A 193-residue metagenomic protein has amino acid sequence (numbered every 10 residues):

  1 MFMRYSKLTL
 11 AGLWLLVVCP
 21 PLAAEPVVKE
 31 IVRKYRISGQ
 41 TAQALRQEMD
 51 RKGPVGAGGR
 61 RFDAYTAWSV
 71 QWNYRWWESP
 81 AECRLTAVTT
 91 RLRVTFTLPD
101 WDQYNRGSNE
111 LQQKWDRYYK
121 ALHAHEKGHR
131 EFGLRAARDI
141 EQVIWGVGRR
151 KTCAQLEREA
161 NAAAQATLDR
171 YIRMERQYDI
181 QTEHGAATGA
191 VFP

Functional and structural regions predicted by a protein language model:
F2-L10: Bacterial N-terminal signal peptides that target proteins for export
L10-V18: Bacterial N-terminal signal peptides
P20-A24: Sec/Tat signal peptide C-region and signal peptidase I cleavage site
E25-R106, G148-P193: Metalloprotease/metallohydrolase-associated module, dominated by Zn2+-dependent proteases
W115-Y119: Mature extracytoplasmic/lumenal regions of exported proteins
A121, H125-G133: Active-site recognition of the HExxH zinc-binding catalytic motif
L134-V143: Membrane-interfacial alpha-helical segments at the cytosolic side of multi-pass membrane proteins
